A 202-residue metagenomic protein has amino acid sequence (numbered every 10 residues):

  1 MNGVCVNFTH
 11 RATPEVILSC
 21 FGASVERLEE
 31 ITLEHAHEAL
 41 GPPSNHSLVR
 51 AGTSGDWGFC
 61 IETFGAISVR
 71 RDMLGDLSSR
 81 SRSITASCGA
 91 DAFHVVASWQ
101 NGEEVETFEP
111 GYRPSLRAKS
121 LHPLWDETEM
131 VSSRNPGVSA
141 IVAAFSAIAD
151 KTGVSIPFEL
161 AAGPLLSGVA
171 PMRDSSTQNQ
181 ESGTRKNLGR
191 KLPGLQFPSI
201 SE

Functional and structural regions predicted by a protein language model:
M1-L33: N-terminal "first-domain core" detector
N2, S44-N45, S83, S133 (+1 more regions): Sparse, context-dependent recognition of short Cys/His-centered cofactor- or disulfide-binding micro-motifs
L28-D76, R80-P110: Short, intrinsically disordered low-complexity segments
Q100-E202: Long, compositionally biased intrinsically disordered terminal regions
